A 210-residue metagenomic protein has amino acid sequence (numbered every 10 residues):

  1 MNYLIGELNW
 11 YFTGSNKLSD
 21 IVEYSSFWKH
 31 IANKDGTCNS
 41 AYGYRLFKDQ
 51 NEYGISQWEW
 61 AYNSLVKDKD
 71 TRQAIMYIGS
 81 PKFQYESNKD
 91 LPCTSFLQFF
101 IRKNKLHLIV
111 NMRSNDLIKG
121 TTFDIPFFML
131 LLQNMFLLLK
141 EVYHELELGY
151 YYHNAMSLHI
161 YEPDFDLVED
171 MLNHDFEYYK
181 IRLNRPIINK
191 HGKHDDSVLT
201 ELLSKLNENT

Functional and structural regions predicted by a protein language model:
M1-T210: Terminal, non-catalytic protein-protein interaction segments that mediate quaternary/complex assembly
